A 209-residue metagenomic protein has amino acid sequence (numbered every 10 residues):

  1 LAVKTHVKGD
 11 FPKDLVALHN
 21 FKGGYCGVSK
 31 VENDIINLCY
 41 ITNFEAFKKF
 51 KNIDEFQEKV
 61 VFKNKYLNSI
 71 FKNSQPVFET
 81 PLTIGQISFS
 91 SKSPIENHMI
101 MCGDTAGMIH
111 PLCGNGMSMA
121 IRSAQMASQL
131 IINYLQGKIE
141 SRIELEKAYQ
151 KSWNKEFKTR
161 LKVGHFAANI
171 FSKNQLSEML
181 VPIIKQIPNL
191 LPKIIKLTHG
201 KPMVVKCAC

Functional and structural regions predicted by a protein language model:
L1-F62, Y66: Conserved FAD-binding catalytic core of PHBH/FMO-like flavoproteins
V3, P12-A17, L67, T80-G85 (+6 more regions): Glycine-rich, flexible loop/turn motifs
P12, G23-C26, K30, I36 (+8 more regions): Short capping/connector residues at structural and topological boundaries
C26, C39, C102, C113 (+1 more regions): Generic recognition of cysteine residues
K48-I131, Q136-I139: FAD/FMN-dependent oxidoreductases across multiple families
I132-C209: C-terminal helical "tail/cap" subdomain of flavin- and related membrane-associated enzymes
